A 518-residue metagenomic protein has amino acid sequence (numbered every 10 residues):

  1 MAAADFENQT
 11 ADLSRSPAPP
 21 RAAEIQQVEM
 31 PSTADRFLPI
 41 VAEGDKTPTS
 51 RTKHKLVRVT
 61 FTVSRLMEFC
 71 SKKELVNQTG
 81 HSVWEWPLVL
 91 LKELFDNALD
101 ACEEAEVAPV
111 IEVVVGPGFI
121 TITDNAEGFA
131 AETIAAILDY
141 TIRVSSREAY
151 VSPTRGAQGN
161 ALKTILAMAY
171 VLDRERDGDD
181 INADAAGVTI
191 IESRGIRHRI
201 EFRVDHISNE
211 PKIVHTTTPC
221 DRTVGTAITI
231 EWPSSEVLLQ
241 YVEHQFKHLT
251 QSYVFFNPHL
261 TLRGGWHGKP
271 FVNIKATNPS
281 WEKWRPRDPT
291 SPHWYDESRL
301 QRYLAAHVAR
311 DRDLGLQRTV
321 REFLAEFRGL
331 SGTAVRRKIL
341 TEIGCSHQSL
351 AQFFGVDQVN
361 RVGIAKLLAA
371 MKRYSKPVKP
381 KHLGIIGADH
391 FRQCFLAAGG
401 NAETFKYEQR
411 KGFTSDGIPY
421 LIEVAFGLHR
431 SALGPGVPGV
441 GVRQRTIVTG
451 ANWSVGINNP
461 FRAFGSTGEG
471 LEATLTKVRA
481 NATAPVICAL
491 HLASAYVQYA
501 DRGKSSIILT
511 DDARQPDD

Functional and structural regions predicted by a protein language model:
A2-L99, E103, T133-L138, V272-S280 (+1 more regions): Bergerat-fold GHKL ATPase/HATPase_c domain
F6, D12-R15, I25, I40 (+5 more regions): GHKL-type ATPase core
C70-W84, I120, S145-R155, V214-T216 (+5 more regions): Short hinge/gating elements
T79-V83, A101-A105, E112-V114, P153-A157 (+6 more regions): Replace "in large, NTP-powered and nucleic-acid-processing enzymes" with "in large, NTP-powered factors and other
L99-V151, K163-T164, T189: Conserved beta-strand-loop-beta-strand hairpin that lines the nucleotide-binding pocket of ATP/GTP-utilizing enzymes
P233, R263, P270-R312, A334-R337 (+2 more regions): GHKL/Bergerat-fold ATPase module
V320-T341: Helix-hairpin-helix
L340-T341, V362-E469, A480-N481, G503-S505: Prokaryote-biased recognition of long, low-complexity C-terminal linker/tail segments that are poorly structured
